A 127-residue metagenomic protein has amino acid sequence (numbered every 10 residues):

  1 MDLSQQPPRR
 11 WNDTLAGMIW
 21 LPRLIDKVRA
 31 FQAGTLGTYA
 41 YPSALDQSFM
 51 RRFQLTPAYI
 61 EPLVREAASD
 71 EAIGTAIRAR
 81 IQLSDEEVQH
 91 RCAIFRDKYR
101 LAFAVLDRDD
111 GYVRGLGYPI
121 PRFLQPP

Functional and structural regions predicted by a protein language model:
M1-L36, E86-V88, F95-P127: Polar/charged low-complexity regulatory segments
L36-I77: Amphipathic alpha-helical packing elements
D70-Y99: Charged low-complexity stretches with an acidic bias
